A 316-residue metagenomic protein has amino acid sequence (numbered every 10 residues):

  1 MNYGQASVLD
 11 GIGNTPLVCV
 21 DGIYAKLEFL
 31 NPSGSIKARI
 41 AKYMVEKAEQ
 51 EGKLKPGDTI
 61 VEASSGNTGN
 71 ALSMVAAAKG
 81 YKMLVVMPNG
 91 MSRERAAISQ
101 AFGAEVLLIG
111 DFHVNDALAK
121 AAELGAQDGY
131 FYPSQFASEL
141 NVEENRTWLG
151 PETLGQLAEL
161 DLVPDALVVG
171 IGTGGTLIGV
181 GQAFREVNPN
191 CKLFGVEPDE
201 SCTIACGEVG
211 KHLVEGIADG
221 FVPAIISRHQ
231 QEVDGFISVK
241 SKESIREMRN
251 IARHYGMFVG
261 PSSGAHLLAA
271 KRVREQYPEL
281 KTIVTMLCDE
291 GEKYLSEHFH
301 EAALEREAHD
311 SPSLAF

Functional and structural regions predicted by a protein language model:
M1-F316: PLP-dependent amino-acid enzyme catalytic core
